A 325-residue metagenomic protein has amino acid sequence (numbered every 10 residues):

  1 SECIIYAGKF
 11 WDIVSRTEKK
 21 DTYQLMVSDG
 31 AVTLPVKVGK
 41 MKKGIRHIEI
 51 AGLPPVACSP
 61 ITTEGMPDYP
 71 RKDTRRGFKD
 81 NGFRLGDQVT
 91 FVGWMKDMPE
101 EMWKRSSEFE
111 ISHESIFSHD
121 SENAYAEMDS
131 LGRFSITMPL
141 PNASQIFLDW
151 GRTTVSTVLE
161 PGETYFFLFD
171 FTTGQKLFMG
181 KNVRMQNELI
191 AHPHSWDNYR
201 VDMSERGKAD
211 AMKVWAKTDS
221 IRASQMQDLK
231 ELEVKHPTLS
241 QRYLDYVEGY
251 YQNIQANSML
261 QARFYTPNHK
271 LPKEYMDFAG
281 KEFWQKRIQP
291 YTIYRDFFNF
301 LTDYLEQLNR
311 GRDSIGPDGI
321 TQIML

Functional and structural regions predicted by a protein language model:
S1-E2, G93: Tryptophan-anchored aromatic micro-motifs
G8-V14: Long, charged/polar, low-complexity intrinsically disordered N-terminal extensions that precede catalytic
V14-R242: A non-transmembrane, solvent-exposed segment enriched in polar/low-complexity residues
F171-L325: Oxidative protein folding and maturation machinery
